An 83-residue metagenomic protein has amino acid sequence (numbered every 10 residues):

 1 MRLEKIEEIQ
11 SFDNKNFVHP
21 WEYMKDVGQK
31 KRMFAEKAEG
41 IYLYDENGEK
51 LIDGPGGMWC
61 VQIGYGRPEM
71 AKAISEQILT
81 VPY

Functional and structural regions predicted by a protein language model:
M1-E39: Active-site-adjacent loop/helix segments that line or gate small-molecule/cofactor pockets in enzymes
L3-I6, K50-Y83: Glycine-rich loop-to-alpha-helix module at the N-terminal edge of alpha/beta enzyme cores
S11-D13, Y42-N47, R67-A73: Short hydrophobic/aromatic-rich motifs at helix boundaries and adjacent loops
Y23, Y42-Y44, Y65, Y83: Sequence-level detector for tyrosine residue identity
Q29, K37, D45, C60-Y65: Generic structural "secondary-structure junction" signal
R32-D53: Active-site and channel-lining beta-strand-loop segments that bind or position nucleotide-derived/phosphorylated
